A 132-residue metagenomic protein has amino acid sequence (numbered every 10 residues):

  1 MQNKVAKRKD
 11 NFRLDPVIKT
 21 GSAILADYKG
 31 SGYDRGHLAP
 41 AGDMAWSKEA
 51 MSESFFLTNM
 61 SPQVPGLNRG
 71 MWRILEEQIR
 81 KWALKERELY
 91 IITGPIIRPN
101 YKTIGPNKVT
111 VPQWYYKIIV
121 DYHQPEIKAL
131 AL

Functional and structural regions predicted by a protein language model:
M1-A23: Glycine/proline-rich, flexible active-site/cofactor-binding loop segments that harbor closely spaced acidic
D15-L132: Domain-level detector of nuclease and nuclease-like folds in predominantly extracellular/periplasmic contexts
